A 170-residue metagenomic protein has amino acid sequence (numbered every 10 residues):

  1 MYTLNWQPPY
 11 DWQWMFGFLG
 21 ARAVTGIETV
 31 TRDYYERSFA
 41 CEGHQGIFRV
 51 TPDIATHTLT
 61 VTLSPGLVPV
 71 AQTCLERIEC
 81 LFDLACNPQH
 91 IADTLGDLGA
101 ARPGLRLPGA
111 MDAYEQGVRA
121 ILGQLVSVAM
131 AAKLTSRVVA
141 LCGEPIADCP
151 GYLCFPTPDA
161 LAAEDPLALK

Functional and structural regions predicted by a protein language model:
M1-K170: HhH-family (HhH-GPD) DNA N-glycosylase catalytic core used in base-excision repair
